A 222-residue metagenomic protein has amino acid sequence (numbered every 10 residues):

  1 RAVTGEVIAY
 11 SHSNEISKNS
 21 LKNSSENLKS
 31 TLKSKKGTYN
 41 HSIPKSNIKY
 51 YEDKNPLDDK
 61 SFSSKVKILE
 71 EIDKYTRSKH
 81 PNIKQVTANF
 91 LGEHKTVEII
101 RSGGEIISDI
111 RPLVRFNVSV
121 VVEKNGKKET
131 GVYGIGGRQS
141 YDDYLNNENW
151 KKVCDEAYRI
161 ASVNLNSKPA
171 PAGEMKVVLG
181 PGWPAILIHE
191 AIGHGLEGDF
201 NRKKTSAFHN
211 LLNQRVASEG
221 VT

Functional and structural regions predicted by a protein language model:
R1, Y10-H12, N117-S119, K176-V178 (+1 more regions): Structured core elements
R1-T31: N-terminal cap/recognition module
R1-T4, S108-Q139: Short beta-strand elements
V3, I8, Q85, S102 (+3 more regions): Broad gene-expression machinery/nucleic-acid interaction feature
V3, S119-E123, V178-G180, H189 (+1 more regions): Generic beta-strand/beta-sheet core signal
N19-I110, D142-A185, S206-H209: Acidic low-complexity segments
I106-S119, G195-T205: Acidic, His- and aromatic-enriched active-site or binding-groove loops in soluble protein domains that engage sugars
I186, A191-T222: Conserved, structured C-terminal
